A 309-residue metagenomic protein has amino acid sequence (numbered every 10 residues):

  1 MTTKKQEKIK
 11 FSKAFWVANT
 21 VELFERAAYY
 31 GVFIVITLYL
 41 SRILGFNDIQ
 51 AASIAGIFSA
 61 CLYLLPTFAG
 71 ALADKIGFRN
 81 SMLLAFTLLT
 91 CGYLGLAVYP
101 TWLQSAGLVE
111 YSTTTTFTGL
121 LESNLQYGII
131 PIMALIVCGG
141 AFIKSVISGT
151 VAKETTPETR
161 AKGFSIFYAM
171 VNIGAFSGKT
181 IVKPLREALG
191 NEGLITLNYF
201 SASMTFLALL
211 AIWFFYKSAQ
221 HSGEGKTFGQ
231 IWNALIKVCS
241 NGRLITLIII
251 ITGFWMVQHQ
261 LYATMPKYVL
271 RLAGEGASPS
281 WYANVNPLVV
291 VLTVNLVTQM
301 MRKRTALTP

Functional and structural regions predicted by a protein language model:
T2-S12, H221-I249: Juxtamembrane intracellular "pre-TM" segments in multi-pass secondary transporters
Y30-L38, G178, G242-A283: Extracytoplasmic gate region of multi-pass secondary transporters
G56-A71, N284-V297: Central cavity-lining transmembrane alpha-helices of secondary-active solute carriers, predominantly the Major
L62, A161-R186, A202-A208, N286-P287: Glycine-rich segments within core transmembrane alpha-helices of 12-TM secondary carriers
T87-N124: C-terminal ends and interior cores of transmembrane alpha-helices in multi-pass membrane transporters/permeases
I130, I195-F214: Symmetry-related core transmembrane helices of the 12-TM Major Facilitator Superfamily/SLC fold
F142-T156, V269: Intracellular juxtamembrane helix-capping segments at the cytosolic ends of symmetry-related transmembrane helices
